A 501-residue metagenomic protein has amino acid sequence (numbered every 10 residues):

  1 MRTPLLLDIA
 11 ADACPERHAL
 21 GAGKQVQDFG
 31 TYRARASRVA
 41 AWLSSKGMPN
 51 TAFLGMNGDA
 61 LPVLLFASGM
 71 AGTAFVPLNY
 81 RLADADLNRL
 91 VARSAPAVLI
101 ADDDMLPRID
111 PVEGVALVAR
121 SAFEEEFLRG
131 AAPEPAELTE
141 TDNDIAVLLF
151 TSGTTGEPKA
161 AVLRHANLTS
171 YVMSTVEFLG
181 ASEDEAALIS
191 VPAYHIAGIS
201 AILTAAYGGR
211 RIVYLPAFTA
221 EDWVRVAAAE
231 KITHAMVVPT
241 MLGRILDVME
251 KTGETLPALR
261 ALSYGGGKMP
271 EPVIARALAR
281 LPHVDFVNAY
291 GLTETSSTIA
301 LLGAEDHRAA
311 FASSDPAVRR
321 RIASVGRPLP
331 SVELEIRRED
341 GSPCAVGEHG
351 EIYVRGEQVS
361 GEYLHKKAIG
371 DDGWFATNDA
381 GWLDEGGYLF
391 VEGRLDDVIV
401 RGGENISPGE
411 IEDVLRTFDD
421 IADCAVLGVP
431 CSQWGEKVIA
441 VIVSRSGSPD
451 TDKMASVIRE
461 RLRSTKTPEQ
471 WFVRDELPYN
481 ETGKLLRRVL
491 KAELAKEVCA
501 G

Functional and structural regions predicted by a protein language model:
E16, A132-F150, E157, G180-A186 (+1 more regions): Conserved pre-ATP/AMP-binding loop-to-beta segment of ANL
Q25, A40-L82, N405: Conserved AMP-binding/adenylate-forming
V26-G30, A146-S170: Conserved AMP-binding A3 loop
Y32-R38, P133, D142, A161-S182 (+2 more regions): Conserved structural elements of the adenylate-forming
F53, L82, A235, G356 (+5 more regions): AMP-binding/adenylate-forming catalytic core of the ANL superfamily
D104-D142, P316-A317: ANL superfamily adenylate-forming
T169-A186, Y194-H234, V248: Conserved AMP-binding/adenylation subdomain of ANL enzymes
R210, A228, A275-V287, T293-L389 (+2 more regions): Conserved AMP-binding/adenylate-forming
